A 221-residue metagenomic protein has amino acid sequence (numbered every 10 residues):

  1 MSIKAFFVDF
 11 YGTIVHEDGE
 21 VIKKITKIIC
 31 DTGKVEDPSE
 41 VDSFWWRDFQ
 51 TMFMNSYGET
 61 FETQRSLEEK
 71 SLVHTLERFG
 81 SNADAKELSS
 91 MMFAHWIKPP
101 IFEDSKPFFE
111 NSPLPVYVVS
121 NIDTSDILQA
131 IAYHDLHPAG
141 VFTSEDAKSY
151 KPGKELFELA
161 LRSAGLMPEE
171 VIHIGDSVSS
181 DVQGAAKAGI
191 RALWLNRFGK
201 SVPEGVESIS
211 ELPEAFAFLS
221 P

Functional and structural regions predicted by a protein language model:
M1-V8, A83, K106, E110 (+1 more regions): Asp-based, Mg2+/Mn2+-dependent phosphohydrolase catalytic module
I3-E103: N-terminal helical cap/lid subdomain that shapes the substrate entry/recognition surface in HAD-like hydrolases
